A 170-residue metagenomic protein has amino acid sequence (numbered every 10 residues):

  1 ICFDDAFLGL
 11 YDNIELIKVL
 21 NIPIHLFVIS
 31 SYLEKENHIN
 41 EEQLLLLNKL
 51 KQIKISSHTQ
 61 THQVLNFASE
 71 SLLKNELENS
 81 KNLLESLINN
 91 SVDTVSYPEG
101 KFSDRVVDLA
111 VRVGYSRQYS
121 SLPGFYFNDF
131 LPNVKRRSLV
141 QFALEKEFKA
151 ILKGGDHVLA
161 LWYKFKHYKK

Functional and structural regions predicted by a protein language model:
I1-F3, F7-G9, F67-T94, E99-K170: C-terminal active-site subregion of NodB/CE4 polysaccharide deacetylases
I1-Q52, S86: Active-site beta->alpha N-cap acidic-glycine motif
I22, T61, L131: Residues that flank catalytic or metal-binding motifs in active/ligand-binding sites
F27-S30, Q60, S138: Active-site-proximal beta-strand/loop segments in catalytic clefts of secreted hydrolases
F27-V28, S56, T94-P98: Short beta-strand segments
S30-K35, V64, E99-K101: Short histidine/acidic/glycine/proline-rich micro-motifs that form metal- and phosphate-coordinating active-site loops
L33, N40-N75: Histidine/lysine/aspartate-rich catalytic loop segments that bind and position anionic ligands
